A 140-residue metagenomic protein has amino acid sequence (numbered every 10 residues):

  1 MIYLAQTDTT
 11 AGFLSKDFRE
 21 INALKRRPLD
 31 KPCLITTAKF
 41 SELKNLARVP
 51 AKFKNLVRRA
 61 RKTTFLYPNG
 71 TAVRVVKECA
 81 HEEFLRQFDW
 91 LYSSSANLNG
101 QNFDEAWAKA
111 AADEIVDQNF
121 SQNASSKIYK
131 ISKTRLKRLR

Functional and structural regions predicted by a protein language model:
M1-R140: Active-site-adjacent structural elements in enzyme catalytic cores
